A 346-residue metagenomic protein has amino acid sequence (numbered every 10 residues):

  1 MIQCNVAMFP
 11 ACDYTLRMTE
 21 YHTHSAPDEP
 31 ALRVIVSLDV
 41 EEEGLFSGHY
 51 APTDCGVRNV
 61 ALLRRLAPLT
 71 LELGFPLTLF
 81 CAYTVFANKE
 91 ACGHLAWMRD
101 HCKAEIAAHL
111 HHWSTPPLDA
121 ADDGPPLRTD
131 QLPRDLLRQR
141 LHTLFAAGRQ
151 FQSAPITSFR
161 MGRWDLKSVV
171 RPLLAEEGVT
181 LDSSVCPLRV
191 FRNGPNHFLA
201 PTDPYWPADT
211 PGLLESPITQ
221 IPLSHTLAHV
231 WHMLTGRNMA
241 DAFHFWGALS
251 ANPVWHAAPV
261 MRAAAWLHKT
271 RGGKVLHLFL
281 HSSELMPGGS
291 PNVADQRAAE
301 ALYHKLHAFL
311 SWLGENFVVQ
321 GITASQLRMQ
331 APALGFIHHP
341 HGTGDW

Functional and structural regions predicted by a protein language model:
M8, D13-T15: Short, positively charged and aromatic/hydrophobic N-terminal segments
T19-H101, G314-V318, G344: Active-site beta->alpha N-cap acidic-glycine motif
V34-L38, L77-L79, I106-L110, T157-F159 (+3 more regions): Hydrophobic faces of well-ordered beta-strands that scaffold small-molecule active sites in alpha/beta enzyme cores
F46-P52, D119-D130, G288-A294: Surface-exposed, active-site-proximal loop segments in enzymatic domains
D54-V60, F80-C92, R160-S168, R189-P195 (+2 more regions): Acidic-and-aromatic substrate-binding clefts and catalytic sites of carbohydrate-active enzymes
Y83-D165, P222, S282-S283: Metal-dependent polysaccharide deacetylase catalytic core of the NodB/CE4 family, i.e., the active-site-bearing domain
M161-R271: Active-site-adjacent pocket scaffolds in enzyme catalytic domains
F245-W346: C-terminal domain-boundary segment and adjacent tail
